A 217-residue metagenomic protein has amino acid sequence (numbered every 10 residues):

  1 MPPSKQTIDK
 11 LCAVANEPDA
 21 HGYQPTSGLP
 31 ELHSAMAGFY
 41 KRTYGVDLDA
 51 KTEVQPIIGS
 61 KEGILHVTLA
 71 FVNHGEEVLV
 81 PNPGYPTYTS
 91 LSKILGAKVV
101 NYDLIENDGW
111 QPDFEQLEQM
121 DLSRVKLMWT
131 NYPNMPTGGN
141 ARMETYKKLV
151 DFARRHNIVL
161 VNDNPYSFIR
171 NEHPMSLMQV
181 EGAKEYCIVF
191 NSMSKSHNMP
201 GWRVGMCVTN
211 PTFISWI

Functional and structural regions predicted by a protein language model:
M1-G59, H66: N-terminal small-domain helix-loop-helix segment of the aminotransferase-like
L11, G182-I217: Conserved core segment of the aminotransferase class I/II
D47-V54, H74-E77, R124, K184-C187: Short acidic capping loops at alpha-helix termini that bridge into adjacent secondary structure
A70-S92: Conserved PLP-anchoring active-site segment centered on the Schiff-base-forming lysine
E76, A97, R155-V159, A183-E185: A short helix->loop->beta-strand "cap" motif at the edges of active sites that frequently abuts
I94-V100: A short helix-loop-beta submotif of the ANL/AMP-binding
V100, L104-M175: Active-site phosphate-binding strand-loop segment of PLP-dependent enzymes
